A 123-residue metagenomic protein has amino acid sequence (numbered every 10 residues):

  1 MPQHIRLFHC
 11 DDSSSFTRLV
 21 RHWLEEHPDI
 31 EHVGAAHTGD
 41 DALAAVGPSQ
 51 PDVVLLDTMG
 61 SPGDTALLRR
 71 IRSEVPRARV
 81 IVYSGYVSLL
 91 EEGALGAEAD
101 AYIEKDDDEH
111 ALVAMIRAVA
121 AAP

Functional and structural regions predicted by a protein language model:
M1-F8, F16, A111-P123: Non-catalytic signal-transmission and effector/linker regions of two-component phosphorelay proteins
H4-S15, V20, L24, V54: Conserved acidic segment of CheY-like receiver
A35-V53: Acidic, metal-coordinating helix/loop segments flanking the phosphotransfer/catalytic sites of two-component signaling
G47-S49, I71-R77, A97: Conserved phosphotransfer cores of two-component systems
V54, V80, Y102-I103: Two-component signal transduction core modules
L55-R69, V87: Conserved phosphotransfer microenvironments
A66, Y86-I103, D107-H110: Alpha4 helix (beta4-alpha4-beta5 surface) of REC/receiver domains from two-component response regulators
